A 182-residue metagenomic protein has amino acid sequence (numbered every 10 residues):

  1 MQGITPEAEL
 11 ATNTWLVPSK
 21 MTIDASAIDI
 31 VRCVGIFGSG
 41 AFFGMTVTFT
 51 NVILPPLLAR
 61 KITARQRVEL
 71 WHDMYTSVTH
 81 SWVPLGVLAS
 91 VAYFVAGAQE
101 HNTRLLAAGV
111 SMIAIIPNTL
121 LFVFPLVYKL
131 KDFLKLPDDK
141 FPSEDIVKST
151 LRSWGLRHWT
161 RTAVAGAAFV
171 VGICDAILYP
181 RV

Functional and structural regions predicted by a protein language model:
Q2-L10: Flexible, low-complexity extra-membrane segments
G3-I4, W15-T22, I28-L88, K131-L151: Interfacial loop at the N-terminal end of multi-pass membrane proteins
T22, S90, G97-E100, R181-V182: Long, hydrophobic alpha-helical transmembrane bundles and adjoining juxtamembrane helices/loops of multi-pass integral
D24-G40, A98-A114: Interfacial segments of alpha-helical transmembrane regions
T46-V52, P117-P125: Selective recognition of hydrophobic, aromatic-rich stretches within alpha-helical transmembrane segments of polytopic
W82-F94, R161-F169: Core segments of transmembrane alpha-helices that mediate helix-helix packing or line hydrophobic substrate/ligand
L106-F122, D132, E144-G166, G172-C174: Eukaryotic polytopic
C174-V182: Juxtamembrane boundary at the C-terminal end of a transmembrane helix
